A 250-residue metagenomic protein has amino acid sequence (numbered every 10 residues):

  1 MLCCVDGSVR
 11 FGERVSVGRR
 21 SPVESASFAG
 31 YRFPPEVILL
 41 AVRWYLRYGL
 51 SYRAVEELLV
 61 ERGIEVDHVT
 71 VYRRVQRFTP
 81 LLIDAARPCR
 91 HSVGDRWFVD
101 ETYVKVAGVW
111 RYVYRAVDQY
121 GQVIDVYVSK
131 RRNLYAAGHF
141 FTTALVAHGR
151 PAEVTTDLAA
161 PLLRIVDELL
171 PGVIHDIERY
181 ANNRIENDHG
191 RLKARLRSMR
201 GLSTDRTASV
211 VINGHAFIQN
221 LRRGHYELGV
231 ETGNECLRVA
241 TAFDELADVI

Functional and structural regions predicted by a protein language model:
L2, F11-Y48, G63-D67, Y72-R73 (+2 more regions): Basic, short loop/linker segments at the boundary and entry of helix-turn-helix/winged-helix-like folds
C3-G7, S198, S209-I250: C-terminal domain-tail junction helix/linker
A41, V55, V71, D100 (+8 more regions): Mobile genetic element proteins and their domesticated derivatives, centered on retroelements and DNA transposons
S51-I64: DNA-recognition alpha helix
R73-D95: Short, basic alpha-helical nucleic acid-contact segments in DNA-binding proteins and DNA transaction factors
R77, V126-A147: Active-site beta-loop-alpha junctions of metal-dependent nucleic acid enzymes, especially the RNase H-like/DDE
P151-L163, R179: Acidic/histidine-rich, metal-coordinating catalytic segments
E178-A194, S203-T204, A208: RNase H-like two-metal-ion nuclease catalytic core shared by retroviral integrases and related mobile-element nucleases
